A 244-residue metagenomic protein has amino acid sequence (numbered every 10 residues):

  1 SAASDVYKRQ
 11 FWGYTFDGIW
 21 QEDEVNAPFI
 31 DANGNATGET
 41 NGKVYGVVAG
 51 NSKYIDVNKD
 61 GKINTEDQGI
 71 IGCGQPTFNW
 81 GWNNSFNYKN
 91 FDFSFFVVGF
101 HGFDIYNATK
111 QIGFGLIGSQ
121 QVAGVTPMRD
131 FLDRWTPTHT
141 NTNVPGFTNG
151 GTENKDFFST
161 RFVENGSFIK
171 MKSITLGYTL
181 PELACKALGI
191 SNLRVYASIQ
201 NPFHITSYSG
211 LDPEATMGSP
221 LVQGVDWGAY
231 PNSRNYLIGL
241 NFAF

Functional and structural regions predicted by a protein language model:
S1-A27, F131-T138, T206-F244: C-terminal beta-signal and terminal closure region of outer-membrane beta-barrel proteins
S1-G72, T136, Q200: Conserved small-residue
S1-K8, G50-T77, A108-I112, S119 (+2 more regions): Outer-membrane beta-barrel domain signature, especially the mid-to-C-terminal portions of large Gram-negative OMP
N35, F100-R194: Extracytoplasmic gating/loop element in the C-terminal half of outer-membrane beta-barrel translocons and assembly
F78, K89-F91, S167, G189-L193 (+1 more regions): Outer-envelope beta-barrel architecture signal
N87, V98-F100, S198-P202, A243: Outer-membrane beta-barrel pore domains and translocons
N90-F93, L183-A184: Repeated loop/turn-to-beta-strand initiation elements of outer-membrane beta-barrel proteins
F95, V195-A197, L240: Membrane-embedded beta-strand positions of outer-membrane beta-barrel proteins
